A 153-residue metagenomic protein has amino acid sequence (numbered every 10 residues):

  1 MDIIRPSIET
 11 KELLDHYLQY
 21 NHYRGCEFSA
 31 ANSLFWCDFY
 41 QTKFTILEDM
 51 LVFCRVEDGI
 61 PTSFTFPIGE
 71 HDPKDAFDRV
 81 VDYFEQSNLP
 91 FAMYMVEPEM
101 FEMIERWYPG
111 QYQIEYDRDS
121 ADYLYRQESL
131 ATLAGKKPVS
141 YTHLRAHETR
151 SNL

Functional and structural regions predicted by a protein language model:
M1-E48: Amide-forming acyltransferase catalytic core, primarily the GNAT-like/NAT-type and related acyltransferase folds
S29-E99: Conserved donor-binding loop and adjoining core beta-sheet/short helix segment in diverse acyl/aminoacyl transferases
F77-D78, R106-G110: Short acidic (Asp/Glu) patches
P90-R106, R118-A121: Short, glycine/charge-rich beta-strand/loop segments that flank catalytic centers and engage negatively charged groups
Q113-T132: Active-site/acyl-donor-binding loops of N-acyltransferases
K137: Short, His- and charge-rich active-site/binding loops that engage polyanionic ligands
T142-T149: Conserved small/polar residues in nucleotide/adenosyl-binding loops
